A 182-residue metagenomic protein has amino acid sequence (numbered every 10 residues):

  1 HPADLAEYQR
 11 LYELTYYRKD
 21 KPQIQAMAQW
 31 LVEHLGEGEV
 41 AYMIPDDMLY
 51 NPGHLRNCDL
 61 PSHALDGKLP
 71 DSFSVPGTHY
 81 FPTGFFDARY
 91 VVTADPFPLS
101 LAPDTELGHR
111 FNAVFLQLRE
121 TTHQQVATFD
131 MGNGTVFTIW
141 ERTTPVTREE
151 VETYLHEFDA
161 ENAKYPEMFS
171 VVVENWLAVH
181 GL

Functional and structural regions predicted by a protein language model:
H1-A3: Signature aromatic-anchored transmembrane alpha helix within multi-pass, membrane-resident enzymes that catalyze glycan
E7-L182: C-terminal luminal/periplasmic domains and tails of membrane-associated envelope-modifying transferases
